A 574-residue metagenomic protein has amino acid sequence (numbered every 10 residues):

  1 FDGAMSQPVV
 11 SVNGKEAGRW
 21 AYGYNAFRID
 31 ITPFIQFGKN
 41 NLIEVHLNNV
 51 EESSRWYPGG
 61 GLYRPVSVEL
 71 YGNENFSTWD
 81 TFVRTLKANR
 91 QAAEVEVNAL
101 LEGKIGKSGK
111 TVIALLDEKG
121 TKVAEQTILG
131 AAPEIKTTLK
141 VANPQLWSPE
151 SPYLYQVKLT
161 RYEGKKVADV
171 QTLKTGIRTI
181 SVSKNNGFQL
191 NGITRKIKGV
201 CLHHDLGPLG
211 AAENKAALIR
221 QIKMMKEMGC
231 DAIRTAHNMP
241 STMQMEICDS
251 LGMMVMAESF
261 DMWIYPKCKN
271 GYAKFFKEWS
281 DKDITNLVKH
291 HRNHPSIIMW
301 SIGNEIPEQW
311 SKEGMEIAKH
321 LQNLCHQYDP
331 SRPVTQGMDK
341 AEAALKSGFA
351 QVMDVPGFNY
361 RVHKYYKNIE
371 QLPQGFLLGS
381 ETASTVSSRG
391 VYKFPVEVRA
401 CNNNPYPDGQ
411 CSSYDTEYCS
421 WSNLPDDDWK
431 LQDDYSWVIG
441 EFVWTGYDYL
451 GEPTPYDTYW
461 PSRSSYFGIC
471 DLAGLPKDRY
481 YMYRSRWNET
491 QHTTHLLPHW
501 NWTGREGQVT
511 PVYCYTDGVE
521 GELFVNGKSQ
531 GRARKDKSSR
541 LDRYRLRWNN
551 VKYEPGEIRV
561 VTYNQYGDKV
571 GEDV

Functional and structural regions predicted by a protein language model:
F1-T78, K104-I105, M239-S241, M254-M256 (+1 more regions): Accessory beta-strand-rich segments of carbohydrate-active enzymes
M5-N13, G18-A21, R28, L42 (+8 more regions): Active-site-adjacent substrate/metal-binding segments within catalytic domains of carbohydrate-active enzymes
N25-F27, M239-T242, M338-A343, R361-K364: Short acidic loop-to-helix transition motifs that present clustered carboxylates
Q36-G38, N98-S183, W548, E554-P555 (+1 more regions): Extended acidic/polar, glycine-enriched regions that form or flank non-catalytic beta-rich accessory modules
E52, P58, E74, S296-W300 (+3 more regions): Substrate-binding clefts and catalytic carboxylate motifs of secreted carbohydrate-active enzymes
T85-A93, W502-G507: Short, solvent-exposed loop/linker segments at the N-terminal edge of repeated beta-sheet extracellular domains
A93-A99, Q508-V512: Structural beta-strand segments of beta-rich domains
K346-V362, G375-F376: Aromatic- and acid-rich polysaccharide-binding/catalytic face of secreted or lumenal carbohydrate-active enzymes
